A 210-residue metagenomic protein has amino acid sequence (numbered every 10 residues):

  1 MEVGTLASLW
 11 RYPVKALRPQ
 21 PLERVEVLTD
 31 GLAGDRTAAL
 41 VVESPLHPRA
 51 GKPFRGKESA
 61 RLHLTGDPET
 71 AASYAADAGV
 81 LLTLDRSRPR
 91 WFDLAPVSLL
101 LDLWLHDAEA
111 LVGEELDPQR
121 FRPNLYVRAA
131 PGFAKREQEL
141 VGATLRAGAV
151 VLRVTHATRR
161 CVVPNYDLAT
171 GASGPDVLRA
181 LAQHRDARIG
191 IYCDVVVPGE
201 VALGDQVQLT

Functional and structural regions predicted by a protein language model:
M1-T210: Metal-cofactor-dependent catalytic cores
